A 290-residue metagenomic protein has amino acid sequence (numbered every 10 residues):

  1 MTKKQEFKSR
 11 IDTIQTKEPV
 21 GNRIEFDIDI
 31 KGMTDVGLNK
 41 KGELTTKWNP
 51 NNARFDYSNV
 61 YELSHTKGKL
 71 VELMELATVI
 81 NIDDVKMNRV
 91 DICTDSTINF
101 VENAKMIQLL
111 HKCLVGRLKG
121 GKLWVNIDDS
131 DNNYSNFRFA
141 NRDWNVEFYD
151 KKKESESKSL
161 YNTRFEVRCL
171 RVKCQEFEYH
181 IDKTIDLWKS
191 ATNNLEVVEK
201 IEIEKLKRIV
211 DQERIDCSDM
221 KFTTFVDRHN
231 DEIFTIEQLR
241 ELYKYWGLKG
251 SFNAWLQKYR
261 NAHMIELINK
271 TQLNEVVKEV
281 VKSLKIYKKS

Functional and structural regions predicted by a protein language model:
M1-F234, L267-K289: Structured, helix-rich domain cores that form ligand/interaction pockets
L170, F252-W255: Generic structural signal for bulky hydrophobic/aromatic residues embedded in well-ordered secondary structure
L239-L242: Alpha-helical protein-protein interaction scaffolds
K244-N253: Short, basic interhelical loop/turn and adjoining N-cap of the next helix at nucleic-acid- or acidic-partner-contacting
W255-Q272: Short, solvent-exposed alpha-helical "recognition" segments
